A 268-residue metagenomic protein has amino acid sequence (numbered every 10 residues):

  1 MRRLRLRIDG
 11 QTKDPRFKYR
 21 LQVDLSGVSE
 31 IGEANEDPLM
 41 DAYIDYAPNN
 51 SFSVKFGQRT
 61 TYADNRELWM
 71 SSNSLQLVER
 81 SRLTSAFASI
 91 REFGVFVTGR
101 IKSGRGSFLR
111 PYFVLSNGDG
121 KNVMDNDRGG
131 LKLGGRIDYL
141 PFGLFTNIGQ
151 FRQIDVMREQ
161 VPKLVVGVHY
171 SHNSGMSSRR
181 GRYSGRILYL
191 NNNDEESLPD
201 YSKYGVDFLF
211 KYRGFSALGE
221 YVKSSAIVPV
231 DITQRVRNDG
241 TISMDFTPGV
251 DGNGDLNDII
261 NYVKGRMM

Functional and structural regions predicted by a protein language model:
M1-K121, D125-G143, P162-V165, Y170 (+1 more regions): Outer membrane beta-barrel
R128-G130, D138-M268: Detector for outer-membrane/organellar transmembrane beta-barrel domains, recognizing the amphipathic beta-strand
